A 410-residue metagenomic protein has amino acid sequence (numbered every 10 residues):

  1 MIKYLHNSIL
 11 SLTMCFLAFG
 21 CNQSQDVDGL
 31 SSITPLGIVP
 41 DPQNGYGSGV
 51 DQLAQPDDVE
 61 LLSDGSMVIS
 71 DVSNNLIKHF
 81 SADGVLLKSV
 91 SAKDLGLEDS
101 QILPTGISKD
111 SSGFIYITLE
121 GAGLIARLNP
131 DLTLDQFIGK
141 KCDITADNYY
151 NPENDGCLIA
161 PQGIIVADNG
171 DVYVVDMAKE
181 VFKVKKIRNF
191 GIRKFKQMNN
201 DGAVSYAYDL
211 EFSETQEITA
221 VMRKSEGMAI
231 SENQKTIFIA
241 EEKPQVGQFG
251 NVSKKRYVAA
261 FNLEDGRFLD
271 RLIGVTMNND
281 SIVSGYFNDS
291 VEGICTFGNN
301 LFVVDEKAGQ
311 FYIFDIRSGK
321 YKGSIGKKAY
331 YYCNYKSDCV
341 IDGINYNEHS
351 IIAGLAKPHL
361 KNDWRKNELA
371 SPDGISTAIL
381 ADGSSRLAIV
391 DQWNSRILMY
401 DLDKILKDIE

Functional and structural regions predicted by a protein language model:
A18-G20: C-terminal motif of bacterial Sec signal peptides marking the signal peptidase cleavage site
G29-D41, L87-K93, D135-N148, G202-T215 (+3 more regions): Beta-propeller fold detector
G49-L62, L95-D110, I144-A167, Q216-E232 (+3 more regions): Beta-rich, blade/repeat-based domains predominating in secreted/periplasmic proteins but also intracellular
D64-G65, S112-G113, N169-G170, N233-K235 (+2 more regions): Short coil/turn segments that connect the beta-strands within blades of beta-propeller domains
I69-S73, I117-G121, V174-E180, S231 (+3 more regions): Conserved beta-strand positions in repeat-built beta-propeller and related beta-rich domains
L76-K78, G123-A126, K183, F190-K194 (+3 more regions): A short loop-to-beta-strand structural motif that recurs across blades of beta-propeller domains
S81-V85, N129-T133, K196-N200, N262-D265 (+2 more regions): Short loop/turn segments that connect beta-strands within beta-propeller blades
S371-E410: Blade-level signature of beta-propeller repeat domains, shared across WD40, Kelch, NHL, RCC1 and BNR/Asp-box propellers
